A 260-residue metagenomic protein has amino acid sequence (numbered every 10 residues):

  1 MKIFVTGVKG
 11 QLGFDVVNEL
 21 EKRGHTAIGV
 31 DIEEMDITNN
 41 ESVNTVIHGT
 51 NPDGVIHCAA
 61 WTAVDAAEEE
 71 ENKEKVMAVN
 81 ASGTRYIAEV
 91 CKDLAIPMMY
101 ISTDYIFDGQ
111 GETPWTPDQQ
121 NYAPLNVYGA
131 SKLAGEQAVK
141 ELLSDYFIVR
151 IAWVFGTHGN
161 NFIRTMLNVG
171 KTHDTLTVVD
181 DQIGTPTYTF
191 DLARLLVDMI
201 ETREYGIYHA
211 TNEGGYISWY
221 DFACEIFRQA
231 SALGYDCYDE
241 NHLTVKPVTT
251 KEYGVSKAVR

Functional and structural regions predicted by a protein language model:
I3-K22: N-terminal Rossmann NAD(P)H-binding glycine-rich loop of SDR-like oxidoreductase domains
T6, V30, V55-A59, M98-T103 (+2 more regions): SDR active-site strand-loop-helix element
E21-T45: Adenosine-cofactor binding site in Rossmann-like domains, unifying the SAM/SAH pocket of S-adenosylmethionine-dependent
N40-V79: NAD(P)H-binding glycine-rich loop region in Rossmannoid oxidoreductase-like domains and their noncatalytic homologs
D65-E74, G109-T113, G159-N160: Conserved catalytic-core motifs of eukaryotic protein kinase domains, centered on the activation segment
E74-Y86, D93, I106-V149, W153-V154: Catalytic helix-loop patch of NAD(P)-dependent Rossmann-fold dehydrogenases
Q137-R194, D198: NAD(P)-dependent short-chain dehydrogenase/reductase
T202-K257: Mid/C-terminal beta-alpha module of Rossmann-like enzyme folds, strongest in SDR-family dehydrogenases/epimerases
